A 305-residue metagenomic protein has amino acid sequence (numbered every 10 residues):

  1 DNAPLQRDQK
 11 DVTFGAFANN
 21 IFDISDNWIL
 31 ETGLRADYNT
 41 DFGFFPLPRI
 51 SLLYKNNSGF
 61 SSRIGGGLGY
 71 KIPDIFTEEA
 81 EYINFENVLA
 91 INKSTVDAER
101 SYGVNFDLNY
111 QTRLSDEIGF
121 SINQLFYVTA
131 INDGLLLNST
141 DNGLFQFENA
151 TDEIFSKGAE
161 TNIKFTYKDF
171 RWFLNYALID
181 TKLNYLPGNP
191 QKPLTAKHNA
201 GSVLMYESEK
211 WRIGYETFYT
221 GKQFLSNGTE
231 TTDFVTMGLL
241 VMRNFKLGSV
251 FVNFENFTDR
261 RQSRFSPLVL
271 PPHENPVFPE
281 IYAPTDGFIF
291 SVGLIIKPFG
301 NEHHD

Functional and structural regions predicted by a protein language model:
P4-V12, Y38-F44, N84, S94-R100 (+6 more regions): Replace "Gram-negative outer membrane beta-barrel proteins" with "bacterial and organellar outer membrane beta-barrel
R7-N39, F45-R49, F165-A177: Surface-exposed extracellular loop regions of Gram-negative outer-membrane beta-barrel proteins
F22-D26, L30, P46, Y54-S58 (+10 more regions): Outer-membrane beta-barrel strand-turn architecture
D23-N27, S121-I131, N149-L225, I295-K297 (+1 more regions): Gram-negative outer-membrane beta-barrel transporters
L30-T32, S62-I64, V104, F120-Q124 (+6 more regions): Transmembrane beta-strands of outer-membrane beta-barrel proteins
L34-T40, G66-I72, E79-E81, Y110-T112 (+8 more regions): Transmembrane beta-strands of outer-membrane beta-barrel pores
K55-N57, R63, T95-N149, E153-K157: Membrane-embedded beta-barrel scaffold of Gram-negative outer-membrane proteins
N132, Y219-K222, V241-D305: C-terminal beta-signal and adjacent terminal beta-strands/loops of Gram-negative outer-membrane beta-barrel proteins
